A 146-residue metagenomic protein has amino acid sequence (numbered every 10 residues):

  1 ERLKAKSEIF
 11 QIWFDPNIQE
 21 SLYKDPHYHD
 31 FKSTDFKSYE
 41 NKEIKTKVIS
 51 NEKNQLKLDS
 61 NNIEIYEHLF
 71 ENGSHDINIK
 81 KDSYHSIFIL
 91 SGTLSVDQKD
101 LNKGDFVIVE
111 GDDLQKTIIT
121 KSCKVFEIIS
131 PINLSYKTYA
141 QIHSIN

Functional and structural regions predicted by a protein language model:
E1-N146: Jelly-roll (double-stranded beta-helix
